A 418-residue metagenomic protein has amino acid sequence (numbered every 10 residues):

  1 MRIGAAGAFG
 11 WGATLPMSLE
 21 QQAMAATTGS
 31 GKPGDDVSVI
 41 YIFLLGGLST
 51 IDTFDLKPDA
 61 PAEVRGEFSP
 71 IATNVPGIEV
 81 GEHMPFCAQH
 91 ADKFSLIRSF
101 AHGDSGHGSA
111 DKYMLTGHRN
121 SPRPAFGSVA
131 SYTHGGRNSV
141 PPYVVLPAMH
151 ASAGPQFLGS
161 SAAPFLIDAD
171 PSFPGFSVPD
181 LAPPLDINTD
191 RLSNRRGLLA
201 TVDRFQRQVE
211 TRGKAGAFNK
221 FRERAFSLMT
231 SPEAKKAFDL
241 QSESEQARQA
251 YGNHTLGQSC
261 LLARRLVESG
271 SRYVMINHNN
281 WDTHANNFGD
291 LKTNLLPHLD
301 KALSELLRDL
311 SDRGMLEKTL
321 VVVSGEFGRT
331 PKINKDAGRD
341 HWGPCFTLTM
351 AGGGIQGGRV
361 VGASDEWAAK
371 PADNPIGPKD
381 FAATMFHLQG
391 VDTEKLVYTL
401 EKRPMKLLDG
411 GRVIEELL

Functional and structural regions predicted by a protein language model:
M1-L418: Ligand-binding pockets and gating/stacking loops
